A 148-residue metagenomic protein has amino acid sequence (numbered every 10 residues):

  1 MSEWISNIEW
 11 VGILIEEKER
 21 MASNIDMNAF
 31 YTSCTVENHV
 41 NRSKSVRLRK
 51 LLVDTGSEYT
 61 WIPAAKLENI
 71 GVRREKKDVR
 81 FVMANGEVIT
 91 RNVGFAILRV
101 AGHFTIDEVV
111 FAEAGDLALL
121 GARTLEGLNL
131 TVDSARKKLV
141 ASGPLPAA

Functional and structural regions predicted by a protein language model:
M1-A148: Pepsin/retropepsin-fold aspartyl endopeptidases
